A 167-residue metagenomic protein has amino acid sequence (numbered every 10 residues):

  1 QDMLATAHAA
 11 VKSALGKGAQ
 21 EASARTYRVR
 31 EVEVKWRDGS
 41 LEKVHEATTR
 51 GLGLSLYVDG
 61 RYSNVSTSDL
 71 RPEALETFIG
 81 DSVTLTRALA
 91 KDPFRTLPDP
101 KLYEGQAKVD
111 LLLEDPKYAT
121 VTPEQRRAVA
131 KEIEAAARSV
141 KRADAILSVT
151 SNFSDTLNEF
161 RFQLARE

Functional and structural regions predicted by a protein language model:
Q1-E167: Active-site bordering "gate/hinge" segments that shape substrate access to catalytic or cofactor-binding pockets
